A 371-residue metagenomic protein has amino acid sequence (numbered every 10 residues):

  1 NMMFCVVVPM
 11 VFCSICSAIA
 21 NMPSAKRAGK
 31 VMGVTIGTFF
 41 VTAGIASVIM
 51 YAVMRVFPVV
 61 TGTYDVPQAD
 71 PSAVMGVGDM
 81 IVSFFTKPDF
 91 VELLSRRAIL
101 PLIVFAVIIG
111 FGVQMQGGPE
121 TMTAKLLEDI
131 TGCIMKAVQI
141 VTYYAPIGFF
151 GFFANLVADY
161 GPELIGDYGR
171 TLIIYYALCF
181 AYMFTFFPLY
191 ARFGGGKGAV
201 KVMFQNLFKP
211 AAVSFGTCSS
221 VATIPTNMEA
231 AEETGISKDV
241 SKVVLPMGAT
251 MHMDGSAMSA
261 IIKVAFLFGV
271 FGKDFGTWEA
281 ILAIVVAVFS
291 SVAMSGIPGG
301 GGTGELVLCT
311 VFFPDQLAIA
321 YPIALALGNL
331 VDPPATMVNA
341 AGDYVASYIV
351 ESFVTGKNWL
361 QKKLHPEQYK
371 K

Functional and structural regions predicted by a protein language model:
M2, F40-G44, Y176-A181, S214-S219 (+3 more regions): Hydrophobic transmembrane alpha-helical segments of multi-pass transport and channel proteins
M3, G33-K201, L360-H365, K370-K371: Signature of multi-pass transmembrane helix bundles
C5, P9, C13, T38 (+21 more regions): Alpha-helical transmembrane segments in multi-pass membrane proteins
V7, V11, G148, S219-N227 (+3 more regions): Transmembrane helix boundary and interhelical junction motifs in multipass membrane proteins
A20-R27, G62, Q116-T121, D129 (+6 more regions): Juxtamembrane helix-boundary/capping and inter-helix hinge elements in multi-pass membrane proteins
G29, P162-R170, G196-F208, K273-L282 (+1 more regions): Membrane-water interface of transmembrane alpha-helices in multipass transporters/channels
K209-S291, L360, L364-P366: Helix-loop-helix junctions within the multi-pass membrane cores of secondary transporters/permeases
I261-K371: Transmembrane alpha-helical segments and their short flanking loops that form helix-hairpins/helix-helix interfaces
